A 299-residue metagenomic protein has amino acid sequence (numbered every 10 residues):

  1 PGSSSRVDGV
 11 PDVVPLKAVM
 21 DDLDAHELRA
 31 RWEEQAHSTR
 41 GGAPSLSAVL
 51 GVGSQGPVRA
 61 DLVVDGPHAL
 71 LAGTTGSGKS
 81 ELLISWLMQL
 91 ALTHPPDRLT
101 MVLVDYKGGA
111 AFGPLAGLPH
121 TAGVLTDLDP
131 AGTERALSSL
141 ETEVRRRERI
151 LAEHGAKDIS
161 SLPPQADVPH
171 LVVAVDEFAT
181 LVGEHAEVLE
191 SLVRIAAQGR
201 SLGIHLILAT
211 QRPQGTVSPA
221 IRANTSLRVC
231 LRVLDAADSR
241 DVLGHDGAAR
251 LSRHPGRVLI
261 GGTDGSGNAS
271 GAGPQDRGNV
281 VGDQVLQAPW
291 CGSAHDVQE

Functional and structural regions predicted by a protein language model:
P1-V63, S218-E299: Phosphate-binding and hydrolysis-coupling loops of NTP-dependent motor/remodeling domains
A36-L243, A249-S252, E299: P-loop NTPase catalytic phosphate-binding loop
